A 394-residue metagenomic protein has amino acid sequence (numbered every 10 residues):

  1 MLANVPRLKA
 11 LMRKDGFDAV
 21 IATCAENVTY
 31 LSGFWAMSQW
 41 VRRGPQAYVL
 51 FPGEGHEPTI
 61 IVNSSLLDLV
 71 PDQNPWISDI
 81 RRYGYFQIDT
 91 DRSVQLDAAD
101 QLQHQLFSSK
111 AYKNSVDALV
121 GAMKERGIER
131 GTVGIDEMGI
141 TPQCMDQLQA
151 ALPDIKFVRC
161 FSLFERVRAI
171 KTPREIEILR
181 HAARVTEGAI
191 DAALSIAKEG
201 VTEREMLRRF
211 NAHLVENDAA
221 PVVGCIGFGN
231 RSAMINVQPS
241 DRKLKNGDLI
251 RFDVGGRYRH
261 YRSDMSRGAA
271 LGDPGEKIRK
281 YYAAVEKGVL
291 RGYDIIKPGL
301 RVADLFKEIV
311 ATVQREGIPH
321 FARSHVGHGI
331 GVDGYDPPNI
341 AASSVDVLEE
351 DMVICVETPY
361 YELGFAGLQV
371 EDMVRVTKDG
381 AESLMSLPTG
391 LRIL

Functional and structural regions predicted by a protein language model:
M1-L394: Active-site neighborhoods and metal-handling regions in enzymes and metal-associated proteins
